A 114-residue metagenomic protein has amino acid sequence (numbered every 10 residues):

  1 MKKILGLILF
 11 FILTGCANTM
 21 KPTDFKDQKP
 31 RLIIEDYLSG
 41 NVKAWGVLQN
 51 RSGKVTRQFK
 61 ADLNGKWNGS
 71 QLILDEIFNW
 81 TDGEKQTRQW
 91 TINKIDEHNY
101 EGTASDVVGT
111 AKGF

Functional and structural regions predicted by a protein language model:
K2-L7: Sec-dependent signal peptide recognition, specifically the positively charged N-region followed immediately by
T14-G15: C-terminal motif of bacterial Sec signal peptides marking the signal peptidase cleavage site
T19-M20: Family-specific signature for flavin-dependent thymidylate synthase
F25-N41: N-terminal helix-cap/turn-to-beta initiation motif at the start of protein domains
W45, N50-F114: Central antiparallel beta-sheet cores of small beta-barrel/beta-sandwich binding domains
